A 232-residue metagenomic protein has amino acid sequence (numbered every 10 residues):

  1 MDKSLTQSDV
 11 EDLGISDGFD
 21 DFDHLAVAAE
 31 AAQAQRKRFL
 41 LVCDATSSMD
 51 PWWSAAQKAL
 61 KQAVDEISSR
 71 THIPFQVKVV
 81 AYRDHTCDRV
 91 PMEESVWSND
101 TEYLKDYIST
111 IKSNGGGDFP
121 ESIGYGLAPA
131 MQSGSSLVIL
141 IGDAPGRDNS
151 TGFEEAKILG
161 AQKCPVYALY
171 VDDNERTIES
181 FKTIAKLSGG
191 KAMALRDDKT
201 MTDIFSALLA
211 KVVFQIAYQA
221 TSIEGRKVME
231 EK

Functional and structural regions predicted by a protein language model:
M1-R36, V212, E231: Von Willebrand factor
A32-E94, L127, L137-I141: Von Willebrand factor
I73-Q76, S133-L137, A161-Y167: Loop/turn elements at helix/coil->beta-strand transitions in domains of secreted/extracellular proteins
K78-V80, I139, Y167-Y170, K191-M193: Hydrophobic/aromatic beta-strand patches that form the interior of the parallel beta-sheet core in alpha/beta enzyme
C87-S136, P145-S150, D172-K182: Von Willebrand factor
A144-S188, L195: VWA/integrin I-like adhesion module and closely mimicked acidic/polar interface patches used
S188, A192-K232: C-terminal "exit" segments of structured domains
